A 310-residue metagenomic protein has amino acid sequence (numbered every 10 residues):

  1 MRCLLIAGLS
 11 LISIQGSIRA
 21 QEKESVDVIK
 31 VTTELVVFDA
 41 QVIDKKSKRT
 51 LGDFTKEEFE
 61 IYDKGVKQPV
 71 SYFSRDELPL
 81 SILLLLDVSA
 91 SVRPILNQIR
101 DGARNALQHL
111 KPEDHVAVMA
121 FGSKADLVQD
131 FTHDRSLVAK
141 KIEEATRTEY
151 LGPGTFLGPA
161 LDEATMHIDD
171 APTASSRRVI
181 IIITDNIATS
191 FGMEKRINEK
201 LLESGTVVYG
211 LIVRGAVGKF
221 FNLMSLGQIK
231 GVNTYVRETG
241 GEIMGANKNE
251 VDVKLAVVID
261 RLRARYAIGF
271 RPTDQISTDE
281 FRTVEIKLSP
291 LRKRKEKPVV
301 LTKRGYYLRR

Functional and structural regions predicted by a protein language model:
C3-S13: Bacterial N-terminal signal peptides
I18-R310: Scaffold/interface architecture of coatomer-like assemblies
